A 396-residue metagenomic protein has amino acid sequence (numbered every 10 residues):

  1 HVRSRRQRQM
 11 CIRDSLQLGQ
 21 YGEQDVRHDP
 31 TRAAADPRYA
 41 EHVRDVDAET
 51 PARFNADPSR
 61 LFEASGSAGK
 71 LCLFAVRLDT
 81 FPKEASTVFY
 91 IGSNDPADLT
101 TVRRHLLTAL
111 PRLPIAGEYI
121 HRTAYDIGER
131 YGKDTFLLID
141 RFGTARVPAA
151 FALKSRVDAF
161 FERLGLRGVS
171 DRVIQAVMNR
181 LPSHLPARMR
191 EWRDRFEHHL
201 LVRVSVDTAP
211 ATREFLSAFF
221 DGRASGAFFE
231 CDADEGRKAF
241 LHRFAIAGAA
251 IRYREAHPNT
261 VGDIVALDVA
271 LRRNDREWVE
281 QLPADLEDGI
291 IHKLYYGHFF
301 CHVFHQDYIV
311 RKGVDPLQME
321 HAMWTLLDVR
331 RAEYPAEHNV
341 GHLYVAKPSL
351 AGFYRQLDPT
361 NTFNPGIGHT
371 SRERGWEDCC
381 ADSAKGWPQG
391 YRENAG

Functional and structural regions predicted by a protein language model:
H1-I12: Single conserved hydrophobic/aromatic residue that forms the stacking wall/gate of nucleotide- or nucleobase-binding
R6, P51-N55, R60-S65, L78-D79 (+2 more regions): A generic local secondary-structure boundary/capping motif
M10-C11, E118-Y119, T123, R130-Y131: Active-site loops and adjacent core secondary-structure elements that bind or stabilize anionic groups
L18-S67, F74-V76: Conserved mixed alpha/beta core segments that line enzyme active sites in large multi-domain catalysts
D29-D45, G132-R193: Alpha-helical membrane-targeting segments
T80-T87: Flexible, low-complexity linker/loop segments at domain and module junctions
D95-R112: Internal alpha/beta scaffold segment
G165-G396: Conserved glycine-rich FAD pyrophosphate-binding loop
